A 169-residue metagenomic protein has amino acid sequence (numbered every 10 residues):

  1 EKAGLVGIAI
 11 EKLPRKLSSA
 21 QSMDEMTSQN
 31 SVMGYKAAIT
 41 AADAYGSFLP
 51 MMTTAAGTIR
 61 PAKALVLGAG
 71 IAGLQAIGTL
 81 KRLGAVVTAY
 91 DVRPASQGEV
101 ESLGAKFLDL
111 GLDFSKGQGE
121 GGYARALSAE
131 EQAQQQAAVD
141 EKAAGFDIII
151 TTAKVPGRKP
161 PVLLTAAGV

Functional and structural regions predicted by a protein language model:
E1-K63: Glycine/serine-rich phosphate-binding loop and adjoining beta1-alpha1 elements at the start of nucleotide-handling
L5, K12-K16, V92-P94, L112-D113 (+1 more regions): Short, ordered loop/turn segments at secondary-structure junctions
S19, A76, P160-P161: Short glycine-/acidic-enriched loop or helix-start segments at secondary-structure transitions that form or flank
F48-K142: Glycine-rich phosphate/diphosphate-binding loop of Rossmann-like nucleotide-binding domains
A138, L164-G168: Short acidic active-site motifs
F146: An anion/phosphate-binding loop that grips the pyrophosphate of nucleotide cofactors and donors
K154-L164: Glycine/threonine-rich flexible loop motifs
